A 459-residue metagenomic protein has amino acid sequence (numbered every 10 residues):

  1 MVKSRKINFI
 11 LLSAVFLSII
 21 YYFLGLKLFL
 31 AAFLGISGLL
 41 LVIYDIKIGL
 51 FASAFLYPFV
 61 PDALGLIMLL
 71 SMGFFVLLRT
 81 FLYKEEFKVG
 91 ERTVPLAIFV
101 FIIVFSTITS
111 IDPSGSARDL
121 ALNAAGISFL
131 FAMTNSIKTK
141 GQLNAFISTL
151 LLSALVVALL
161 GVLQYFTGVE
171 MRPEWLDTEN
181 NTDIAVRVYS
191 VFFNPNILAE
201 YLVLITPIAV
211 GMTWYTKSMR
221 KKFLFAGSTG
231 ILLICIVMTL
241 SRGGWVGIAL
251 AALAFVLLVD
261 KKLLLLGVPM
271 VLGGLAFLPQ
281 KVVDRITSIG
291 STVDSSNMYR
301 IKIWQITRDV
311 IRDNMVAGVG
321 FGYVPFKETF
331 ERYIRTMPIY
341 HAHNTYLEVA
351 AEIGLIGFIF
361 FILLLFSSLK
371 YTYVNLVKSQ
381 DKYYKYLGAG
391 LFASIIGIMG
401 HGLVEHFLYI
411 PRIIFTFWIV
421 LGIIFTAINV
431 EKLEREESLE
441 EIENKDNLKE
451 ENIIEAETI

Functional and structural regions predicted by a protein language model:
M1-F105, S114-G115, G141-S148, T213-K222 (+3 more regions): Transmembrane signal-anchor hairpin modules in multi-pass inner-membrane enzymes, especially those that act on
A14-L24, L34-S37, A97-I108, A124-S128 (+7 more regions): Alpha-helical transmembrane segments of multi-pass inner-membrane proteins
F29-L39, V60-L82, L120-F129, L198-T206 (+2 more regions): Membrane-embedded alpha-helical segments of multi-pass membrane proteins, especially the transmembrane helices
F74, K262-L265, A389-E450, E455-I459: Transmembrane alpha-helices of multi-pass inner-membrane enzymes
I108-A117, V237-M238, L403-L408: Membrane-interface helix caps and helix-loop-helix hairpins in membrane proteins
W175-L176, G290-Q305, D309, D313-I353 (+1 more regions): Long extracytoplasmic/lumenal interhelical loops at the membrane interface of multi-pass membrane proteins
N180-V188, G244, V271-I306, R312 (+1 more regions): Flexible juxtamembrane loops connecting transmembrane helices in multi-pass membrane enzymes that build or modify
G354-S368: Hydrophobic alpha-helical transmembrane segments
